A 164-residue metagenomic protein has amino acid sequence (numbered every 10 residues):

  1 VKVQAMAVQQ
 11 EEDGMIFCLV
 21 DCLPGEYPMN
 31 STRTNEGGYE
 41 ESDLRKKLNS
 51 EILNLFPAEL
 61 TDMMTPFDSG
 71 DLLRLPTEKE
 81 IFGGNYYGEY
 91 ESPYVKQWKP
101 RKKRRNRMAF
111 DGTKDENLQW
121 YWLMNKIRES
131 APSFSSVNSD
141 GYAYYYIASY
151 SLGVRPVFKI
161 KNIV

Functional and structural regions predicted by a protein language model:
V1-V164: Collagenous Gly-X-Y triple-helix signature in extracellular proteins
